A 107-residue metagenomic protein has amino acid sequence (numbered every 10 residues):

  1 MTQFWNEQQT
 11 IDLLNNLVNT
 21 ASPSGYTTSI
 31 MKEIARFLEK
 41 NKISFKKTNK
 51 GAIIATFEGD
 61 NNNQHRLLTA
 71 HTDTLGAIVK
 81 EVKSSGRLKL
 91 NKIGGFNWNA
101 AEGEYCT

Functional and structural regions predicted by a protein language model:
M1-T107: N-terminal hydrophobic/helix-forming segments and targeting peptides
